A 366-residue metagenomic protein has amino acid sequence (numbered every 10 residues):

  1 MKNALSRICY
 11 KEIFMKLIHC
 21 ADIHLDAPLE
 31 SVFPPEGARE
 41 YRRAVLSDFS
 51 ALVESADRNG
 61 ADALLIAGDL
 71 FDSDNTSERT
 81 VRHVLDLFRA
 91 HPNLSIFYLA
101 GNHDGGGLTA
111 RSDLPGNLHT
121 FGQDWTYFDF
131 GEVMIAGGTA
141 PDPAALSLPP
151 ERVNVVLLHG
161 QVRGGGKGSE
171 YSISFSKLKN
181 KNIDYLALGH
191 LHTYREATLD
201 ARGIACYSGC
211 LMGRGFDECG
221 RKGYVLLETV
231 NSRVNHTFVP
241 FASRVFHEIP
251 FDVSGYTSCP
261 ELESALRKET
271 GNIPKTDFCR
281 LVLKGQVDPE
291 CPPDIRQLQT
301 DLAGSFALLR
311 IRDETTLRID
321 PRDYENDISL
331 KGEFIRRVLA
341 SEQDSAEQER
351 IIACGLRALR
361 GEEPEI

Functional and structural regions predicted by a protein language model:
E12, N231-I366: Accessory, non-catalytic peripheral segments of nucleic-acid enzymes
F14-I18: Extreme N-terminal starter segment of soluble prokaryotic enzymes
H19-A21, A63-D69, S95-N102, G106-G107 (+4 more regions): Active-site neighborhood of phospho(di)ester-bond hydrolases with catalytic His/Asp-centered motifs
F33-Y127: Core catalytic region of metal-dependent phosphoesterases/phosphodiesterases, especially metallo-beta-lactamase-like
V84, D104-K177, K181, I204 (+2 more regions): Conserved catalytic scaffold of divalent metal-dependent phosphoesterases
G168-R233: Conserved beta-sheet core of the metallophosphoesterase superfamily
